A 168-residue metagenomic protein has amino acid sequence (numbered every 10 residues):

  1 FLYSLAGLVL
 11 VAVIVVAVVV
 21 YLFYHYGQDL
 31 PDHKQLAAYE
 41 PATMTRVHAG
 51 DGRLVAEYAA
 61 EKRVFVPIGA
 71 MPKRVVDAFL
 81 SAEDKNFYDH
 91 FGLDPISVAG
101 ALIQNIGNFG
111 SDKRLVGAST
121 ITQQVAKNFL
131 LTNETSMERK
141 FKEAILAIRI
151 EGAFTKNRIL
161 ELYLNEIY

Functional and structural regions predicted by a protein language model:
F1-Y168: Juxtamembrane regions of bacterial inner-membrane/periplasmic proteins, predominantly the peptidoglycan biogenesis
